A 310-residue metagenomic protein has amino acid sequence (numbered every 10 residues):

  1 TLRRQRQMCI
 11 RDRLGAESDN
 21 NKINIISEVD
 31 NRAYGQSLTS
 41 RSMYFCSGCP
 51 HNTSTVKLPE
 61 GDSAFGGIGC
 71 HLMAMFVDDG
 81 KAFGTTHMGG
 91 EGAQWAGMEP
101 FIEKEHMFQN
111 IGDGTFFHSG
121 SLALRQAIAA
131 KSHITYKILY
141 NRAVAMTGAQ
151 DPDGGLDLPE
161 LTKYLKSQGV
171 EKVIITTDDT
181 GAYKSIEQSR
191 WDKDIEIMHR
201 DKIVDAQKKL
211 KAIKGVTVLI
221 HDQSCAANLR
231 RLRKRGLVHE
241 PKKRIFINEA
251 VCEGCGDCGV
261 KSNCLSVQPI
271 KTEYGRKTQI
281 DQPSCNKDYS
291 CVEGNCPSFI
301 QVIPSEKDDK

Functional and structural regions predicted by a protein language model:
T1-I10: Single conserved hydrophobic/aromatic residue that forms the stacking wall/gate of nucleotide- or nucleobase-binding
D19-G92, F101-I102: Active-site diphosphate/adenylate-binding microenvironment
D19-L38, R231-P241, I247, P304-K310: Long, charged amphipathic helices and adjacent flexible linkers at domain junctions
N20-I25, A64-G67, Q109-N110, Y136-L139 (+2 more regions): General beta-strand structural signal in soluble alpha/beta enzymes
T53-S54, H71-M75, T115-S119, R142-T147 (+7 more regions): Flexible loop/turn segments at secondary-structure boundaries
S63-M146, D151-P159, V204-D205: Thiamine diphosphate
A143-L237: Glycine-rich ThDP/TPP pyrophosphate-binding loop and its adjacent helix/strand module within ThDP-dependent enzymes
Q223-S224, L229-R235, E253-D308: Iron-sulfur cluster-binding cysteine motifs and their immediate structural context in ferredoxin-like electron-transfer
